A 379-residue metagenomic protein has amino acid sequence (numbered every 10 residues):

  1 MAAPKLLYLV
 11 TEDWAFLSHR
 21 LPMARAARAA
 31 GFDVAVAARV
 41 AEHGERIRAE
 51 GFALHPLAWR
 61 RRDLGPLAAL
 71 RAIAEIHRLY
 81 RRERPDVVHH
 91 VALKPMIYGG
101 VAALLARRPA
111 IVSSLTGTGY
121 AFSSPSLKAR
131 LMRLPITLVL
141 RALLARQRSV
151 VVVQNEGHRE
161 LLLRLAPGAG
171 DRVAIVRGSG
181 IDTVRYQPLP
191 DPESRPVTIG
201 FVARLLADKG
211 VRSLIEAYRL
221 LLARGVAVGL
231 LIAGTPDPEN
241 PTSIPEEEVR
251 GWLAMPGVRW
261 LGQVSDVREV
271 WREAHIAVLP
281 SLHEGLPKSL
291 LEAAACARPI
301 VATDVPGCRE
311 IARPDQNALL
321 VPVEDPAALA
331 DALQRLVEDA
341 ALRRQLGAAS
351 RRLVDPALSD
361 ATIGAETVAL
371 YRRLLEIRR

Functional and structural regions predicted by a protein language model:
A38-E42, V202, G229-I244: Glycosyltransferase donor-sugar binding loop
H55-P56, T137-P188: Donor nucleotide-sugar binding/catalytic pocket of nucleotide-sugar-dependent glycosyltransferases
L64-A68, L163-R164, R177-P196, P241 (+2 more regions): Acidic anion/phosphate-binding donor-loop and adjacent secondary structure in glycosyltransferase catalytic cores
P190-K209, L214-R219, L231: Conserved donor-binding/catalytic core segment of Leloir-type glycosyltransferases
Q263, L282: Aromatic "clamp/platform" in nucleotide-sugar-dependent glycosyltransferases that forms part of the donor/acceptor
P299-A302, A312: Short hydrophobic beta-strand element within catalytic cores of glycosyltransferases and related nucleotide-activated
R313-D315, L319-P326, R335-A340: Conserved acidic donor-binding segment of nucleotide-sugar-dependent glycosyltransferases
A328, R335, L342-A357, I363-A369: A short, well-ordered alpha-helix in the C-terminal region of glycosyltransferases
